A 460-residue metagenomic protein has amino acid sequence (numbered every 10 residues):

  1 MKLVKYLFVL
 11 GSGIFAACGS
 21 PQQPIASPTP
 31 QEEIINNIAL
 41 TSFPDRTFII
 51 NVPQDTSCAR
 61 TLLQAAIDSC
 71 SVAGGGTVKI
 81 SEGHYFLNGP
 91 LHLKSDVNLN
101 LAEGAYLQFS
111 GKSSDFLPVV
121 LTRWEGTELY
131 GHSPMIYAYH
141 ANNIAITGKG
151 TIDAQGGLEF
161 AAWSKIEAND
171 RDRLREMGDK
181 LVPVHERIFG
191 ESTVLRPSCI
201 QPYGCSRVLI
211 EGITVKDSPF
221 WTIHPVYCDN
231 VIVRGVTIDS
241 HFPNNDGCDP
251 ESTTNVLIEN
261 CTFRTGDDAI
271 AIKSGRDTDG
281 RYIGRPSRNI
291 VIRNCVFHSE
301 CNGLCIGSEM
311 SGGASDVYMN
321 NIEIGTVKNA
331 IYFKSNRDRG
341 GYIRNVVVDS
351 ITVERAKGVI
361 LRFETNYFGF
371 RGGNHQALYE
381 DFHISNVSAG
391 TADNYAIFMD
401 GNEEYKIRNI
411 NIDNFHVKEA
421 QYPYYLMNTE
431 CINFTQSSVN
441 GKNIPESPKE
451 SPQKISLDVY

Functional and structural regions predicted by a protein language model:
M1-P28: Bacterial Sec-dependent N-terminal signal peptides
C18-Y460: Extracellular/periplasmic carbohydrate-active domains that bind, remodel, or depolymerize complex polysaccharides
